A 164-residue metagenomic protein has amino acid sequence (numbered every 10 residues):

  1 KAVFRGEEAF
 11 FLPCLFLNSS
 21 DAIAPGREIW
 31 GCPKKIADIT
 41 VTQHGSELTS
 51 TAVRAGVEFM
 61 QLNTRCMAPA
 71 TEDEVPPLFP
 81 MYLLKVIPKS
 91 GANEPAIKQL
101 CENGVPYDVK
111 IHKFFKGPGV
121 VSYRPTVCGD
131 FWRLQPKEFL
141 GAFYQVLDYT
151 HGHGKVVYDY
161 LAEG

Functional and structural regions predicted by a protein language model:
K1-G56: Structured, non-membrane catalytic/scaffold regions adjacent to prosthetic-group chemistry
C32-G164: Interaction-surface and assembly-scaffold signal
